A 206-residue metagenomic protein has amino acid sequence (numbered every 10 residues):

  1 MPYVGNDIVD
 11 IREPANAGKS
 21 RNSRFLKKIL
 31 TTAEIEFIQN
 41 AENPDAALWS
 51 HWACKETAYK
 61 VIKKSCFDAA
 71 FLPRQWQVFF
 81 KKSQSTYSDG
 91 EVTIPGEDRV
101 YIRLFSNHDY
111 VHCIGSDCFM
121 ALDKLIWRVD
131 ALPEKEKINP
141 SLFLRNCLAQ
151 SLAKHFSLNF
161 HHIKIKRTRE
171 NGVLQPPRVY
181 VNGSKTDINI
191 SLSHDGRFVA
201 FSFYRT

Functional and structural regions predicted by a protein language model:
M1-T206: Core catalytic alpha/beta fold that binds nucleotide/phospho-ligands
